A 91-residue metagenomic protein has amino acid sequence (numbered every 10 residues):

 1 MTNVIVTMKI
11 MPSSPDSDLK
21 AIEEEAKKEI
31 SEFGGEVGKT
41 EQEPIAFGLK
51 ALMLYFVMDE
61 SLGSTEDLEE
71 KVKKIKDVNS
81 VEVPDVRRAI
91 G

Functional and structural regions predicted by a protein language model:
M1-G91: Long, contiguous binding/interaction regions
